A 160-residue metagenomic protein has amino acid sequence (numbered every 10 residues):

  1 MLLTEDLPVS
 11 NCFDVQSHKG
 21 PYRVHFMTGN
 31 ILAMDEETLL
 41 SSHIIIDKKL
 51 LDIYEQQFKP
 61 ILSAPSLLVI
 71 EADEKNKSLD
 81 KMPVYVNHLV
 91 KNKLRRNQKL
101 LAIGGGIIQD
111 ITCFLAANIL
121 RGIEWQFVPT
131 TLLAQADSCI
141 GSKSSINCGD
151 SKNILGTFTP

Functional and structural regions predicted by a protein language model:
M1-K99: ATP/NTP phosphate-donor binding region
V15, V24, I107-I108, I140 (+1 more regions): Hydrophobic aliphatic residue packing
L51-D52, I107-Q109, A134: Glycine-rich nucleotide phosphate-binding loop and flanking beta-alpha elements of Rossmann-like dinucleotide-binding
Y54-Q56, I111-C113, D137: Short glycine-/acidic-enriched loop or helix-start segments at secondary-structure transitions that form or flank
R96-I103, K152-F158: Short, basic, helix/turn surface patches
Q98-A117: Glycine/serine-rich anion-binding loops at beta->alpha junctions that coordinate negatively charged ligand groups
F114-P160: A glycine/threonine-rich phosphate-anchoring loop and its flanking beta-alpha core in nucleotide/phosphate-binding
